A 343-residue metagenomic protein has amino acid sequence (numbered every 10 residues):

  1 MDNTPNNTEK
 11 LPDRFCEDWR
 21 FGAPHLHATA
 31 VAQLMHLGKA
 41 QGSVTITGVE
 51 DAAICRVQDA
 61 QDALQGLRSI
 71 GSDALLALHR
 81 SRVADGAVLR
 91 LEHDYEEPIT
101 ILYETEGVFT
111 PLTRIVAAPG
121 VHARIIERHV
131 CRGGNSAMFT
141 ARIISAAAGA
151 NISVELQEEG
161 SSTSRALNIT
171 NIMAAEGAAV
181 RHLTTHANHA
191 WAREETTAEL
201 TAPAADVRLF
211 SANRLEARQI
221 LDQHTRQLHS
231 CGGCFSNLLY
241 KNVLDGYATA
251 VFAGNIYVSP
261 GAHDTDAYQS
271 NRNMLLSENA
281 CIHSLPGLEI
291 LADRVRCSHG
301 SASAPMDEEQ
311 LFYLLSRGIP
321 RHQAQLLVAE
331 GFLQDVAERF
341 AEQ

Functional and structural regions predicted by a protein language model:
M1-R82: Long, low-complexity, mixed-charge
E9-E17, E330-E342: Short arginine-rich
Q65-I319, L333-D335, R339-A341: Conserved beta-strand/loop scaffold segments within soluble protein domains that form the structured core and edges
